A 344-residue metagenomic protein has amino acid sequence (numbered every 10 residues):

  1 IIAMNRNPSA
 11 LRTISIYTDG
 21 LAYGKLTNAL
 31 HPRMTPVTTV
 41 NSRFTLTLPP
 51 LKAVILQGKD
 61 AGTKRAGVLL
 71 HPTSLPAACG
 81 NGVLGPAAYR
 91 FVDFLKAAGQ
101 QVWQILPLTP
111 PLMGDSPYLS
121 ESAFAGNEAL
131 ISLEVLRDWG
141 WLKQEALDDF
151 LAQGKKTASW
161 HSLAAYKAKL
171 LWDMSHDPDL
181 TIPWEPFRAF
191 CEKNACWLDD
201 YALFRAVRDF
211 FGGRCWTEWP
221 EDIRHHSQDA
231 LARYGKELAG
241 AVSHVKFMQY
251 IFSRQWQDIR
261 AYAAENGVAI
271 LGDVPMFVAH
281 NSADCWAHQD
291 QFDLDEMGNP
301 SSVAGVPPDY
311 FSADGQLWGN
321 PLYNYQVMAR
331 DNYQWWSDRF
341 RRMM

Functional and structural regions predicted by a protein language model:
I1-W103, G140-F150: Carbohydrate-interacting/catalytic domains
I2, R6-R33, L48, K52 (+6 more regions): Active-site-proximal helices and loops of the catalytic beta/alpha 8
T38-V40, H71, G114-S253, V278-M344: Alpha-amylase-like alpha-glycosidases and glucanotransferases acting on alpha-linked glucans and related
K64, R224, A264-N266: Acidic, mature catalytic/reactive cores of soluble proteins
L69, G99-P107, L203, A269-G272: A structural signal for short, well-ordered beta-strand segments and their strand-loop junctions that often border
Y89-A97, I259-E265, W336-M344: Short amphipathic alpha-helices and their capping/turn segments at secondary-structure boundaries
Q104-G114, V274-H280: Short, solvent-exposed turn/loop segments enriched in Gly/Ser/Thr/Pro and often Arg
V245-F277: Conserved, well-ordered alpha-helix/loop/beta-strand core segments that scaffold catalytic motifs
